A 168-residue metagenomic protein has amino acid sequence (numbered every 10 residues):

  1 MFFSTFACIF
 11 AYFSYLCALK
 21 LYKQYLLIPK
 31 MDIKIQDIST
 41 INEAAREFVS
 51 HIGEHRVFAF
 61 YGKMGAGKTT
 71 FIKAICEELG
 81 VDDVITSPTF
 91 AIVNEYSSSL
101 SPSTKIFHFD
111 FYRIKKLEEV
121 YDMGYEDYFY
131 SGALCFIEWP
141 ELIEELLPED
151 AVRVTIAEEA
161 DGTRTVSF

Functional and structural regions predicted by a protein language model:
T5, I9-L27: Short, positively charged and aromatic/hydrophobic N-terminal segments
M31-A45: N-terminal pre-Walker A segment at the start of P-loop NTPase domains
F60: Hydrophobic anchor at the beta1->P-loop junction of P-loop NTPases
M64: The conserved Walker
K68: Conserved lysine of the Walker
E77, E118-V120, E126-F168: Short phosphate-coordinating micro-motif centered on Lys-Gly-acidic
D83-E95: Short beta-strand-centered segment that lines the nucleotide-binding/catalytic pocket of NTP-utilizing
